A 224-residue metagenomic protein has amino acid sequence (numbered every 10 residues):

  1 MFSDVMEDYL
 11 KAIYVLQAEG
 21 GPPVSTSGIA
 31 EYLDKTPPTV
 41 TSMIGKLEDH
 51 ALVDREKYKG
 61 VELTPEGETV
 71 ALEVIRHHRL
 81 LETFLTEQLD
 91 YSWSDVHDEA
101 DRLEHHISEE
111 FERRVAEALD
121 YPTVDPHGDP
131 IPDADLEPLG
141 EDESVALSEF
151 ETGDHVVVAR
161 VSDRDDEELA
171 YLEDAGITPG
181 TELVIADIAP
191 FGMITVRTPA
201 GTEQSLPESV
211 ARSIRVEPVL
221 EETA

Functional and structural regions predicted by a protein language model:
F2-K35: N-terminal helix-turn-helix DNA-binding core of bacterial DNA-binding proteins
I44-G45: Short, hydrophobic-biased segments on the C-terminal half of alpha helices that form "recognition helices"
E48-E56: A short, conserved structural fragment
K59-R79: Basic, amphipathic "hinge/linker" alpha-helix immediately C-terminal to the N-terminal HTH DNA-binding motif
E104-R212, P218: Mid-protein regulatory/catalytic core that forms ligand/cofactor-binding pockets and protein-protein interaction
